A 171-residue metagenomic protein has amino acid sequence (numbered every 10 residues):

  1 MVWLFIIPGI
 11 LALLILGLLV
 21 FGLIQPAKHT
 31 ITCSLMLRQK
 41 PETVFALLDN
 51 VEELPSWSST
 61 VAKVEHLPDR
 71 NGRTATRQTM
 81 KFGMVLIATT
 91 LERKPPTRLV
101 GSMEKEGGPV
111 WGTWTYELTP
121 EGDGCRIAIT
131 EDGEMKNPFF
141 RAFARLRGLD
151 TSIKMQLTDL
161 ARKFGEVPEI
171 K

Functional and structural regions predicted by a protein language model:
V2-R70: Hydrophobic ligand-binding cavity/cleft-lining segments
W3-I10, L14, L23-P26, S56 (+3 more regions): Hydrophobic-ligand binding "helix-grip"
N71-A75: Short coil-to-beta transition motif at edge beta-strands of beta-rich domains
M103-R162, E166, I170-K171: Beta-strand/loop substructures that line and gate deep hydrophobic ligand-binding cavities in soluble
